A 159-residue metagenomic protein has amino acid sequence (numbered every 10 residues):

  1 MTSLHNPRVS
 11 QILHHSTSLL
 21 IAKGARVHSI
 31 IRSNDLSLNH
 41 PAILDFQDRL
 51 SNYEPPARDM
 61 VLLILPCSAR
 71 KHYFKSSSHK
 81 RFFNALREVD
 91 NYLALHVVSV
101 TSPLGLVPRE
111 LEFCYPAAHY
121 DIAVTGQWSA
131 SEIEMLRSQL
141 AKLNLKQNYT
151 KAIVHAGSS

Functional and structural regions predicted by a protein language model:
L4-F83: Active-site and ligand/interface coordination hotspots across diverse enzymes and nucleic-acid-associated assemblies
A25, Q127, S158-S159: Intrinsically disordered, low-complexity regions
L44-F46, P56-K142: Conserved mixed alpha/beta catalytic, RNA-binding, or beta-rich assembly cores of soluble enzyme, regulatory
R49, L143-K146: Surface-exposed polar/charged interaction patches
L65-A69, V154-S159: Structural motif
A130, L145-S158: Elongated scaffolding segments in large macromolecular assemblies, built predominantly from amphipathic alpha-helices
